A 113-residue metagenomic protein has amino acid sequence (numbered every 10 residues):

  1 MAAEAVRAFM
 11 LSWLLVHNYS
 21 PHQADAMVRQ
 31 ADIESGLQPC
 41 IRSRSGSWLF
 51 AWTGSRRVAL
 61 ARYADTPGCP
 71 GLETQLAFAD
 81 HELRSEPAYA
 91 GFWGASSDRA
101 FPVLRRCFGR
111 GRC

Functional and structural regions predicted by a protein language model:
M1-A31: Export/targeting segments at the very N-terminus of extracytoplasmic proteins
L15, P21, Q38-R42, A64: Hydrophobic alpha-helical bundle architecture
A26-S35, R44-S47: Acidic helix-start/capping segments at beta-turn-to-alpha-helix junctions
E34-P39, P87: Short alpha-helix boundary/capping elements
R42-C113: Catalytic and binding regions of secreted/periplasmic enzymes and modules that target cell-wall glycans
